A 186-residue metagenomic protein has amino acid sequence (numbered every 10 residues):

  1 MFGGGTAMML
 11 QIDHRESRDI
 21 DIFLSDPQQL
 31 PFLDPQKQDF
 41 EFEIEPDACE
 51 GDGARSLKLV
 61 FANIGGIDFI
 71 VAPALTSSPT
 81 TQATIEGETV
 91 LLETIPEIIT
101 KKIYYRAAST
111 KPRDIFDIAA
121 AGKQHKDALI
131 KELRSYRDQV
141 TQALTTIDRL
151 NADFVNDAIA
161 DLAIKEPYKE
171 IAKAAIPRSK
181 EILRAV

Functional and structural regions predicted by a protein language model:
M1-V186: Compositionally biased terminal segments of proteins
